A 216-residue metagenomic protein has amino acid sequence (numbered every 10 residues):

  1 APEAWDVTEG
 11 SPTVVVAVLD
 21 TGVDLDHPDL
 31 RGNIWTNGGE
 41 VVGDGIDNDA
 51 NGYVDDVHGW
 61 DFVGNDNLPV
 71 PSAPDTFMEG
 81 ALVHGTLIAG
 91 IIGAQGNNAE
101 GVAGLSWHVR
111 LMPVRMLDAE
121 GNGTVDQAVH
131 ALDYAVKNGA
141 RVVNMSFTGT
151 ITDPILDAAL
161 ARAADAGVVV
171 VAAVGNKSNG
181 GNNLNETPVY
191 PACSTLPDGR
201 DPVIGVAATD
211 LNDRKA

Functional and structural regions predicted by a protein language model:
P2-V125, N138-R141, T148, T152 (+2 more regions): Subtilisin-like serine protease catalytic core
W5, L132, L160: Short, conserved alpha-helix that lines the donor NDP-sugar binding/gating region of sugar-transfer enzymes
A99-A103, G121-D126, N144-A216: Substrate-binding/specificity loop regions of serine endopeptidase catalytic domains, predominantly subtilases
H130-G139: Short, well-structured alpha-helical segments in soluble
